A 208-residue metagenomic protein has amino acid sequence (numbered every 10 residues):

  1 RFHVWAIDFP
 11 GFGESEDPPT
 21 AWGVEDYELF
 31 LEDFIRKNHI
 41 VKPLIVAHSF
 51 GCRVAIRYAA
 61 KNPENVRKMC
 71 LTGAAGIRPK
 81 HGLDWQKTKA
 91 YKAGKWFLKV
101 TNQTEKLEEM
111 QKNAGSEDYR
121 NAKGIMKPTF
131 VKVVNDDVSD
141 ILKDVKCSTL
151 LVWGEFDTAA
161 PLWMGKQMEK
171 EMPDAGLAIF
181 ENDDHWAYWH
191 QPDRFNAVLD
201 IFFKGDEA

Functional and structural regions predicted by a protein language model:
H3-V46, A197: Active-site loop/oxyanion-hole signature of alpha/beta-hydrolase fold enzymes
P10-G13, G76, D184-A187: Alpha/beta-hydrolase active-site loop signature
T20, R53-K61, N65-K99: Flexible "cap/lid" loop of the alpha/beta hydrolase fold
H81-G82, Q86, K92-C147: Conserved alpha/beta-hydrolase catalytic His-Asp/Glu region
D144-V145, L151-W153, D157: Short beta-strand/loop motif that positions the catalytic acidic residue of the alpha/beta-hydrolase fold
T158-M164: Conserved alpha/beta-hydrolase "acid-adjacent" motif
E169-W186: Catalytic histidine neighborhood in serine/cysteine hydrolases with alpha/beta-hydrolase-type architecture
D183-N196: Catalytic histidine-centered segment of alpha/beta-hydrolase-like enzymes
